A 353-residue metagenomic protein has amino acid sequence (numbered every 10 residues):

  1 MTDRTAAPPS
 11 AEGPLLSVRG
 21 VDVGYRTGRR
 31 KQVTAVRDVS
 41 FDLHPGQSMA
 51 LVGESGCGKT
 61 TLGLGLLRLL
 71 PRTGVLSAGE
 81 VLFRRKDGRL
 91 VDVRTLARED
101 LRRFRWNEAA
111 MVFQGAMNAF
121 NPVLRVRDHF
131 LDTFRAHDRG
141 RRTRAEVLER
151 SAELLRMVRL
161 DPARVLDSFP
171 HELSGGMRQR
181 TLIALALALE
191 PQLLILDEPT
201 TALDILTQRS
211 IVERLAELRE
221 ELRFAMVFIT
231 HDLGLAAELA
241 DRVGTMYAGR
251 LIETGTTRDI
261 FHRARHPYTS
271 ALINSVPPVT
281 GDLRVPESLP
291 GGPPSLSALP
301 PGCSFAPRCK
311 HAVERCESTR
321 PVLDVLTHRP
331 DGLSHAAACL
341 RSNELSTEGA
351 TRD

Functional and structural regions predicted by a protein language model:
M1-H262, N343-D353: ABC transporter nucleotide-binding domains
P9-P14, L90, T254-D353: Short catalytic/signature loops enriched in Gly
